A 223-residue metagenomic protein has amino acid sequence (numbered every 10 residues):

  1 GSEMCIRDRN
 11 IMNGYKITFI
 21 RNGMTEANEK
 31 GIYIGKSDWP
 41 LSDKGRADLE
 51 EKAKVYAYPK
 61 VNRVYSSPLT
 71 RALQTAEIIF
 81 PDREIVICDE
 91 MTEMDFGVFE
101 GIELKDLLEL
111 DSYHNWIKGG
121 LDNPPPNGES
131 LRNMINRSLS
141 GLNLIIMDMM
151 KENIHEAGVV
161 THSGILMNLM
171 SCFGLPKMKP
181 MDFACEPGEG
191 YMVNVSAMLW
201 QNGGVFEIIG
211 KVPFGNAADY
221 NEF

Functional and structural regions predicted by a protein language model:
G1-I6: Short, small-residue-biased leader/transition segments that mark boundaries at the very start of proteins
N10-Y15, M94-K105, M147-H155, M170-F223: Acidic, low-complexity terminal tails and accessory targeting/binding regions of phosphate-metabolizing enzymes
Y15-R83: Active-site-proximal alpha-helix that buttresses catalytic centers in soluble enzyme cores
F19, I87-D89, G210-P213: Structural signal for conserved beta-strand scaffold positions within catalytic alpha/beta enzyme cores
P40, I79-R137: Phosphate-handling substructures
E50-K54, I135, L139-M150, M170: Generic structural signal for well-ordered alpha-helical scaffold segments
S66-S67, N136, V160-T161: Short beta-strand scaffold positions
S163-M167: GST superfamily/GST-like fold recognition
